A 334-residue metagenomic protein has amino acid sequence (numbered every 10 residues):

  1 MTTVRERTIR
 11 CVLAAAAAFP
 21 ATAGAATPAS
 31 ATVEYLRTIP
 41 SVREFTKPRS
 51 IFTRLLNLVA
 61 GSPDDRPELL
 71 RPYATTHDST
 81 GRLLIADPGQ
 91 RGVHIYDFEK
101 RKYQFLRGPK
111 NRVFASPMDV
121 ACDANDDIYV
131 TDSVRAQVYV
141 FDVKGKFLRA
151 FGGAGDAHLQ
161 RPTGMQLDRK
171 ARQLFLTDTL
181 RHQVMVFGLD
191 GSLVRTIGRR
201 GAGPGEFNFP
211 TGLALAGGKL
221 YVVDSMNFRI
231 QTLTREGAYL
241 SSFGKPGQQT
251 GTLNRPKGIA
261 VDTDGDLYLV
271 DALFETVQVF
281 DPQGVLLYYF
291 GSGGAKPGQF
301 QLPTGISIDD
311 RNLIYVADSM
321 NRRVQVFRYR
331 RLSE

Functional and structural regions predicted by a protein language model:
M1-T2, A26: Accessible peptide chain termini
T2-V12: Bacterial N-terminal signal peptides that target proteins for export
R10-A15, F327: Intrinsically disordered, low-complexity segments enriched in polar/charged small residues
A15-A25: Hydrophobic h-region of N-terminal signal peptides that target proteins for export in Gram-negative bacteria
A23-E334: Eukaryotic scaffold repeat domains enriched in small/polar residues
